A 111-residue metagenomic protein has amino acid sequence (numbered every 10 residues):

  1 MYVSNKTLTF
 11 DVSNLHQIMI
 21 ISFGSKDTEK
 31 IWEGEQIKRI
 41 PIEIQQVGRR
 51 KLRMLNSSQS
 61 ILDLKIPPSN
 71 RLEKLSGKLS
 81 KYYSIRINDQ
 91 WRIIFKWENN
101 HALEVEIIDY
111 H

Functional and structural regions predicted by a protein language model:
M1-I87, E98-H111: Basic, Lys/Arg-enriched alpha-helical interface segments
N88-I94: Low-complexity, intrinsically disordered Gly/Pro/Thr-rich segments
